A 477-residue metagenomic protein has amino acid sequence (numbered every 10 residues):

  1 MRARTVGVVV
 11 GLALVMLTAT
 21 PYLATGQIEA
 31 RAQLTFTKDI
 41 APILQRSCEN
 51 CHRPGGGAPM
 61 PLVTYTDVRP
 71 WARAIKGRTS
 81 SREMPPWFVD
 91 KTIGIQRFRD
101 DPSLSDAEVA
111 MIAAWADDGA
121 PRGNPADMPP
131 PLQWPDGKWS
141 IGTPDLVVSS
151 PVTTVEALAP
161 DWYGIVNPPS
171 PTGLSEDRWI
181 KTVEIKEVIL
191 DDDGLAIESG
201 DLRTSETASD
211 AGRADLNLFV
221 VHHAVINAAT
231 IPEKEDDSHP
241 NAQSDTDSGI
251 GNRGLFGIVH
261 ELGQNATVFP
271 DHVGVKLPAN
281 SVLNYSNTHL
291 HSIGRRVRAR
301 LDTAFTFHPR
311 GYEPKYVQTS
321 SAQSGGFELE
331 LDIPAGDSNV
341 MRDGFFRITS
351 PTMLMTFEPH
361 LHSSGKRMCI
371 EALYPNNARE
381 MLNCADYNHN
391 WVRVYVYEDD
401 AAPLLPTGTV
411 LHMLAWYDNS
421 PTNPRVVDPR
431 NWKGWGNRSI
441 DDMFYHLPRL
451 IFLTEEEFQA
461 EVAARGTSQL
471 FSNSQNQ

Functional and structural regions predicted by a protein language model:
V9-P21: Bacterial N-terminal signal peptides
P21-S170, E176, T182, K186 (+1 more regions): Aromatic- and Gly/Pro-enriched helix-to-coil junctions and flexible linker segments
R73-A74, R82-F98, E198-P270: A surface-exposed loop-and-adjacent beta-strand signature within N-terminal beta-sandwich domains that mediate ligand
G119-R122, L290-R295, W416-R425: Short acidic/polar inter-strand loop motif in beta-rich domains
P129-G212, G294-S364, N423-Q477: Solvent-exposed, flexible loop/coil segments flanking beta-strands in beta-rich domains
I180-K181, G274-H291, P403-D418: Noncatalytic modules at the cell exterior or secretory-pathway interfaces, chiefly beta-strand-rich lectin/adhesion
A224, Q243-G311: Beta-strand-rich globular domains of non-transmembrane regions
M355-S439: Extended, compositionally biased non-globular segments
